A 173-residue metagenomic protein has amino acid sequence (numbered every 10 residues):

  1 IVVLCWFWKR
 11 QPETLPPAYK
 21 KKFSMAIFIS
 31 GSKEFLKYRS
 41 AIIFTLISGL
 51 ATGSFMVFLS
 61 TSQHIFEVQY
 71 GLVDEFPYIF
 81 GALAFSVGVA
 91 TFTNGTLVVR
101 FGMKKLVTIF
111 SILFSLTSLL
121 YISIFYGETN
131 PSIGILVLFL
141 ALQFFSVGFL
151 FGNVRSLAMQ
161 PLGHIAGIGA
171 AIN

Functional and structural regions predicted by a protein language model:
I1-P17: C-terminal membrane-cytosol helix-exit motif in multi-pass small-molecule transporters
P12-T45: Juxtamembrane intracellular "pre-TM" segments in multi-pass secondary transporters
K37-V57, A141-F145, V154: Pair of pore-lining "gating" transmembrane helices in MFS-fold secondary transporters
S60-E75: Short amphipathic helix-loop junctions that connect adjacent transmembrane helices in Major Facilitator Superfamily/SLC
A84-F85: Short hydrophobic/small-residue motifs within alpha-helical transmembrane segments of multi-pass transporter-like
A90-L106: Helix-to-loop junctions at the C-terminal end of transmembrane segments in multipass secondary transporters
K105-V154: C-terminal transmembrane helical hairpin of 12-TM major facilitator-type secondary transporters
F145, V154-N173: A late C-terminal transmembrane helix in Major Facilitator Superfamily
